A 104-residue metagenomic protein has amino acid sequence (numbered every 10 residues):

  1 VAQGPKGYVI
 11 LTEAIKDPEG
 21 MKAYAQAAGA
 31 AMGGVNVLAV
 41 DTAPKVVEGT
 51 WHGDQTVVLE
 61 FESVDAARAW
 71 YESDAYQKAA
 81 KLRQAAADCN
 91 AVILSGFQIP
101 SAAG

Functional and structural regions predicted by a protein language model:
V1-T56, E62-E72, S95-G104: Short S/T/G/P-rich N-terminal loop/turn motif that feeds into the first structured element of a domain
Q77-N90: C-terminal structural segments of small proteins and small subunits
